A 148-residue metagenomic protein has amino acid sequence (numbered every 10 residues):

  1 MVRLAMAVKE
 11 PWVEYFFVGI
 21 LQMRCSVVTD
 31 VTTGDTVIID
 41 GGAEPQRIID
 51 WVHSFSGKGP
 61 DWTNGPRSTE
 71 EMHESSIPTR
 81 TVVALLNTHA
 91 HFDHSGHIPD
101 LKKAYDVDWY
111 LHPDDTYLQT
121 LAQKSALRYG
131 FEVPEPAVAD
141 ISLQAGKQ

Functional and structural regions predicted by a protein language model:
M1-A5, L127-G130: Intrinsically disordered, low-complexity boundary segments flanking structured domains
V2-A7, T88-F92: Short N-terminal helix-initiation segments at or just after the protein's N-terminus
R3-W62: Conserved beta-strand hairpin/beta-sheet module of binuclear metal-dependent hydrolase folds, prominently
E44-R47, H53-Q148: Active-site HxH/HxHxD metal-binding segment of metal-dependent hydrolases
